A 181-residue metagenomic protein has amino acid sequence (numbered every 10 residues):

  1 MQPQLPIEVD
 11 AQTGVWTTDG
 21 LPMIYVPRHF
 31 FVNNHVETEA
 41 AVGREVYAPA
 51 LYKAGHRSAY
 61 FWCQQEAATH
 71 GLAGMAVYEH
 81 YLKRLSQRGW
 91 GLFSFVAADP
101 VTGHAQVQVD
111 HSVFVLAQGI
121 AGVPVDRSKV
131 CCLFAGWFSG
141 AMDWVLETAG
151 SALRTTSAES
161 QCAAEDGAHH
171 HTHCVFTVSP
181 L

Functional and structural regions predicted by a protein language model:
M1-C132, G150-S157, C162-V175, P180-L181: N-terminal accessory segment detector
F138-A141: Mixed-charge, glycine-accented linear interaction segment located at domain edges/termini
V145: Active-site or metal-binding loop neighborhoods of secreted/extracellular toxin and effector enzymes
